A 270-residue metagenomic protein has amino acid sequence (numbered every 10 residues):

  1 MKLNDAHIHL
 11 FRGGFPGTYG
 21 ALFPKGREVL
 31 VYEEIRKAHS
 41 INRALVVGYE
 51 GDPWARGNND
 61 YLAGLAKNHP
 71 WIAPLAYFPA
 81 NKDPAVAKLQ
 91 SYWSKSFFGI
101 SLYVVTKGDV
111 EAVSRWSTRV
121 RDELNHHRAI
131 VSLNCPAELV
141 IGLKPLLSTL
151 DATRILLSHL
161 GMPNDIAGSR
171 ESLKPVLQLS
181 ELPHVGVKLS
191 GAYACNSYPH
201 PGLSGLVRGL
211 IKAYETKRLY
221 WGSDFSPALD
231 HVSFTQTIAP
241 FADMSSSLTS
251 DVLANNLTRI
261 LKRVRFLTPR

Functional and structural regions predicted by a protein language model:
M1-L10, Y19-R43, V187, G209 (+2 more regions): Mid-to-C-terminal alpha-helical segments outside catalytic/metal-binding sites
L3-I8, A44-V46, A73-A76, F98-L102 (+4 more regions): Hydrophobic faces of well-ordered beta-strands that scaffold small-molecule active sites in alpha/beta enzyme cores
F11-G14, G51-W54, N81-P84, K107-G108 (+4 more regions): Active-site environment of divalent metal-dependent phosphoester hydrolases
A21-V47, D52-K67, Q90: Alpha-helical scaffold segments that flank or form the walls of functional sites
G26-E33, G57-L62, P84-A87, V140-K144 (+2 more regions): Alpha-helical scaffolding within the catalytic cores of extracellular/periplasmic polymer-degrading hydrolases
P53-E138, P145, E181, G186-K188 (+1 more regions): Active-site gating/metal-coordination segments in enzymes
G57-A73, T153-H159, L210-K212, I238-M244: Short, electropositive alpha-helical surface patch
V113-Y220: Catalytic pocket-lining loop regions of alpha/beta-barrel enzymes, especially the amidohydrolase/enolase/GH5 lineages
